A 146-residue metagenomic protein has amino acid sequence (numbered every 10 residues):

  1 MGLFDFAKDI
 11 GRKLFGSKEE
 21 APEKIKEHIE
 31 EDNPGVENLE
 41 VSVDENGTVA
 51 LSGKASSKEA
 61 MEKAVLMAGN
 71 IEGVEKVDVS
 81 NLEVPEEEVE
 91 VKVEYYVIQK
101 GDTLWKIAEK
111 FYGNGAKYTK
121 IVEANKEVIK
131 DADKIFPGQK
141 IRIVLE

Functional and structural regions predicted by a protein language model:
L3-I25, E31-N33, K58-E94: Primarily N-terminal secretory
K18-G47, L145: Short linear elements at protein peripheries
E27, M67-E87, T119-E146: Extracellular LysM carbohydrate-binding repeats and other cell-envelope/extracellular binding modules
E37, G47, G73, K92-E94 (+1 more regions): Envelope-exposed proteins and targeting segments
E40-S42, A50-S52, D78, V97-Q99 (+2 more regions): Soluble periplasmic/extracytoplasmic beta-strand elements of cell-envelope proteins
S42-S52, E86-G115: Primarily a LysM-type cell-wall glycan-binding module
D44-N46, K54-S56, L82, G101 (+2 more regions): Solvent-exposed coil/turn segments that connect beta secondary-structure elements in extracytoplasmic/periplasmic
